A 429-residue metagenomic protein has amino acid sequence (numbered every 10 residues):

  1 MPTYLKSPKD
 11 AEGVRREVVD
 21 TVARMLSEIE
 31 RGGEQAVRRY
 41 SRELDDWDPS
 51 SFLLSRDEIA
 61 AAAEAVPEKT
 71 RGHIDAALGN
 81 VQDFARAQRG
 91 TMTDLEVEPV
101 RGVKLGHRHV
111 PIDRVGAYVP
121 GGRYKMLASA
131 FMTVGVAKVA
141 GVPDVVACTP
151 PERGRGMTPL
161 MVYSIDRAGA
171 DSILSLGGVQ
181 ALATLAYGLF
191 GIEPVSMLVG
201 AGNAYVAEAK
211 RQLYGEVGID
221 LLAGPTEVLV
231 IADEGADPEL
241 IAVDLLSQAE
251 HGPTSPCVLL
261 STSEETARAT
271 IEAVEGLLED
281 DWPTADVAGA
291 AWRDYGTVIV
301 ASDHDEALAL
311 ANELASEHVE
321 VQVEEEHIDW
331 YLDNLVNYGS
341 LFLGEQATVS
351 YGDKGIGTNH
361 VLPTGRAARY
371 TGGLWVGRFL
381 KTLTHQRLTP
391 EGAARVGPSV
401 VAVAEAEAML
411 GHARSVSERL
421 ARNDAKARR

Functional and structural regions predicted by a protein language model:
M1-D113, R428: N-terminal Rossmann-like NAD(P)+-binding subdomain of aldehyde/semialdehyde dehydrogenases
M1-K6, S172-G177, V298-D303: Short acidic-hydrophobic, aromatic-tinged amphipathic segments that line or gate anion-handling sites
E98-Y163: Conserved small-residue-rich beta-alpha loop and adjacent elements that most often cradle the phosphate/pyrophosphate
P143-R153, C257-E264, T270, G344: Short internal beta-strands
R167-P256: Conserved NAD(P)+-binding/catalytic subdomain of aldehyde/semialdehyde dehydrogenases
L221-D294, V298: A conserved active-site cap/scaffold subdomain adjacent to cofactor or substrate pockets
E313-K426: C-terminal core of ALDH-fold dehydrogenases
